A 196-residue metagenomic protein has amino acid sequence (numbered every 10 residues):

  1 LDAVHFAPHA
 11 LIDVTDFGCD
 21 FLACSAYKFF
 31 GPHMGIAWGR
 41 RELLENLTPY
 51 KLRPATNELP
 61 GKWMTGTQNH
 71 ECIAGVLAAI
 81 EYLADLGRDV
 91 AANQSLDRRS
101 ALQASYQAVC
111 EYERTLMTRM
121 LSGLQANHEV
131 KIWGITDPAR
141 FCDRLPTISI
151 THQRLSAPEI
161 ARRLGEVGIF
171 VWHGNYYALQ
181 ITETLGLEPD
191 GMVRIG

Functional and structural regions predicted by a protein language model:
L1-G196: Pyridoxal 5′-phosphate
